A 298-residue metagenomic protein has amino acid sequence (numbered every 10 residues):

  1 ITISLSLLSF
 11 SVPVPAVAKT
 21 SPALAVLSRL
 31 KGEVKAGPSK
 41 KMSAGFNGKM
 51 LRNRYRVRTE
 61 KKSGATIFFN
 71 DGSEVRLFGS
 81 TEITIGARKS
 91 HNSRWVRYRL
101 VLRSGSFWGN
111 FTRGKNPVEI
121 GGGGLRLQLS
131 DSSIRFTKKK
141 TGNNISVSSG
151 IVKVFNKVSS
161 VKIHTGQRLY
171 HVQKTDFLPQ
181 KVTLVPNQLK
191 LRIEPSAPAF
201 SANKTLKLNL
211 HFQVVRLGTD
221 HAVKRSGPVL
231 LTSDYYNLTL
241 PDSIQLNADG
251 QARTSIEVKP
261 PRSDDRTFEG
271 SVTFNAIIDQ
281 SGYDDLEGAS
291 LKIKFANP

Functional and structural regions predicted by a protein language model:
I1, E74-E82, T205-N209: Conserved long hydrophobic alpha-helices within structured protein cores
T2-S9: Bacterial N-terminal signal peptides
I3, L100, L129, V229-L231: Short linear sequence motifs
L7, M50, E82, R135 (+2 more regions): Residue-level preference for alpha-helix termini and adjacent loops
S11-P13: N-terminal signal peptide c-region/cleavage motif recognized by signal peptidases
A16-V185: Flexible, surface-exposed loop/linker segments and immediately adjacent secondary-structure boundaries
L184-P298: The feature marks long extracellular or luminal low-complexity segments
